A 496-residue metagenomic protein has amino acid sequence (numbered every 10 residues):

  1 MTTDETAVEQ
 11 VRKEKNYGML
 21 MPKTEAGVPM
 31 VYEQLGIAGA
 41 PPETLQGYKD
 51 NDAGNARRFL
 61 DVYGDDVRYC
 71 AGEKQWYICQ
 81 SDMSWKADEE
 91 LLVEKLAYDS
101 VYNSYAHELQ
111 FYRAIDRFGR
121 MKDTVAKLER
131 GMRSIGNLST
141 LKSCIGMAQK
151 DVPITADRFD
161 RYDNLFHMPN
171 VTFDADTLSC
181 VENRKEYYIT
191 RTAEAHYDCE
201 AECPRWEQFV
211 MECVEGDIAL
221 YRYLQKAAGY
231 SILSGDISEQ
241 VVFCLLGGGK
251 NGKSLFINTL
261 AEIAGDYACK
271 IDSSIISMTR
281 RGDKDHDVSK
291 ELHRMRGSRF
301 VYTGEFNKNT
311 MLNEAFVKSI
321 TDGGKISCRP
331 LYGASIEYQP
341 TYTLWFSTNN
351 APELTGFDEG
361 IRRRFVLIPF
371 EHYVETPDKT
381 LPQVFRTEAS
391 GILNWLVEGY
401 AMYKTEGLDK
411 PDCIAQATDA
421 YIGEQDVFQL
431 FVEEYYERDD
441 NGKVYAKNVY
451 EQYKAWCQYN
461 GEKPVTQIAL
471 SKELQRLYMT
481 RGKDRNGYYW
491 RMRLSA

Functional and structural regions predicted by a protein language model:
M1-P42: Glycine- and charge-rich intrinsically disordered segments
P29-A195, G323, Y445, V465: Intein modules and their embedded homing endonuclease domains
Y48-A56, T310-S327, S471: A short, contiguous, amphipathic alpha-helix enriched in charged residues
V67-L91, F159-R161, L165-F166, T172-G297 (+6 more regions): P-loop NTPase catalytic core of nucleic-acid-dependent motor ATPases
R113, E262-K290, T310-E314, S327-S335 (+4 more regions): Positively charged interface segments
G297-F300, P340-L344: Loop/turn-to-beta-strand initiation segments
G297-G323, L354-I361: Conserved AAA+/SF3 P-loop NTPase catalytic/coupling segment centered on the Walker-B
M402-N441: Conserved alpha/beta core segments of nucleic-acid transaction machinery
